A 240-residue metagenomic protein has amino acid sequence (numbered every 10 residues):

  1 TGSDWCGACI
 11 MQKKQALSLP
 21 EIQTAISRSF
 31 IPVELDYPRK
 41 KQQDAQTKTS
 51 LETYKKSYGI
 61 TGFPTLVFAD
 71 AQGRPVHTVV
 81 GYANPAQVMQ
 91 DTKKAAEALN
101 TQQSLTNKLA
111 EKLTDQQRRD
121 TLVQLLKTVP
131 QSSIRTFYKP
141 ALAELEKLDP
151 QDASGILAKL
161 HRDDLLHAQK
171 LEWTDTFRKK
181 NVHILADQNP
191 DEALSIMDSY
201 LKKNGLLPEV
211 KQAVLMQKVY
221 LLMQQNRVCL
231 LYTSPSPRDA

Functional and structural regions predicted by a protein language model:
G2-W5, G62: Short pre-active-site segment immediately N-terminal to redox-active cysteine/selenocysteine motifs in thiol-based
I10-A25: Typically the conserved alpha-helix immediately C-terminal to a functionally engaged Cys/Sec in thioredoxin-like
Q23-K48: Thiol-based oxidoreductase modules, predominantly thioredoxin-like and allied folds used for disulfide exchange
T61-A98: Non-catalytic, surface beta->alpha helical segment in thiol-disulfide oxidoreductase systems
Q90-T136: Charged, amphipathic alpha-helical linkers/stalks
L113-D120, D149-L157, Q169-K180, L207-Q217 (+1 more regions): Generic helix N-cap/helix-start motif at coil->alpha-helix transitions
S133-Y138, A186-I196, N226-L231: Helix-turn-helix repeat elements of alpha-solenoid scaffolds
Y232-P237: Conserved small/polar residues in nucleotide/adenosyl-binding loops
